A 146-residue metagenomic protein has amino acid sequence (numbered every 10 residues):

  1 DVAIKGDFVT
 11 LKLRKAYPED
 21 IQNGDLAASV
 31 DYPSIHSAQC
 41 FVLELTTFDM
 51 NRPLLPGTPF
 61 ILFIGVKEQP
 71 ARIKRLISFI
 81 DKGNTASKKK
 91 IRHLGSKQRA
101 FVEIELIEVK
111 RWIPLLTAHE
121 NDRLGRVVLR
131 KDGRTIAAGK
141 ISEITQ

Functional and structural regions predicted by a protein language model:
D1-Q146: C-terminal effector/interaction modules appended to NTPase cores
